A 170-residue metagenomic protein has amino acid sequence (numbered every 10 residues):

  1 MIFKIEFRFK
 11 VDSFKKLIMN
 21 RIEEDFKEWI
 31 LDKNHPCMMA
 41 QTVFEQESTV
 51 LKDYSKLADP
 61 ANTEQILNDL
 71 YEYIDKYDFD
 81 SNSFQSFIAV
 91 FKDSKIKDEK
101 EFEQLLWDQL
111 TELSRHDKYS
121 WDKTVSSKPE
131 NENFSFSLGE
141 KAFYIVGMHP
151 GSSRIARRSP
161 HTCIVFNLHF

Functional and structural regions predicted by a protein language model:
F9, F14-D80, L105-D108, E112-S120: Non-catalytic accessory regions used for complex assembly or targeting
S83-I88: Non-heme Fe(II)/2-oxoglutarate
A89-D93, Q109-E112: Extended, charge-biased low-complexity segments that typically form long amphipathic alpha-helices/coiled-coils
A89-F91, K100-Q104: Polyanion-binding catalytic cores of nucleic-acid enzymes and NTP/SAM-utilizing transferases
S94-D98, G151-S153: Short acidic, S/G/P-rich loop/turn micro-motifs used as interaction or catalytic elements
V125-C163, L168: Aromatic/basic-lined ligand-recognition segments that form π-stacking hydrophobic pockets flanked by Lys/Arg to engage
